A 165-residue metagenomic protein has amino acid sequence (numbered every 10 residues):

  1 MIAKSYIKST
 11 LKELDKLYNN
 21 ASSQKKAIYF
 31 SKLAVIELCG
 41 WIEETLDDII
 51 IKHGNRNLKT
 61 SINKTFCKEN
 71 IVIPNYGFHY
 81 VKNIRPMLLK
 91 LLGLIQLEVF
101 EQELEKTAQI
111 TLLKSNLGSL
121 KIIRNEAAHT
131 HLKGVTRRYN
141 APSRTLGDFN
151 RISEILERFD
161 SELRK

Functional and structural regions predicted by a protein language model:
M1, K25-I36, T107, T111-G118 (+2 more regions): Short, solvent-exposed segments of well-ordered alpha helices
M1-K32: Charged alpha-helical initiation segments
T10-E13, E37, W41, I123 (+1 more regions): Amphipathic, well-ordered alpha-helical segments in soluble domains
K12, K16, D48-K68: Short hydrophobic interaction/assembly module
L14-Q24, A127, H131-G134, L163: Secondary-structure edge/capping motif, primarily at the C-terminal ends of alpha-helices and the immediately following
I28-H53: Short, hydrophobic, well-ordered secondary-structure elements
N57-V135: Flexible secondary-structure boundary motifs
K114-E126, R138-K165: Amphipathic, Lys/Arg-enriched alpha-helical patches that create a basic surface for binding polyanionic ligands
